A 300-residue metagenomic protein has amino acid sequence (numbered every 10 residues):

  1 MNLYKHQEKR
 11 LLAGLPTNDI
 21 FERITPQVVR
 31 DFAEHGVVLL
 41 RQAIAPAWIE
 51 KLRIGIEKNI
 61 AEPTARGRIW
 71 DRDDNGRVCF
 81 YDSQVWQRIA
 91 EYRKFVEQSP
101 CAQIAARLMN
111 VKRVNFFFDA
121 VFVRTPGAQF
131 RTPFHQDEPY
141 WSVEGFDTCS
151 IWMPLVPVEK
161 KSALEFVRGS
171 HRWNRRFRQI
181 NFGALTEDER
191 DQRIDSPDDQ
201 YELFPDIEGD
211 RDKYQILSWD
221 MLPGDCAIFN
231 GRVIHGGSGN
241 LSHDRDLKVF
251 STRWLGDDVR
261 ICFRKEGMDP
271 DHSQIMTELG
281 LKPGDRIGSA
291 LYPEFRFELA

Functional and structural regions predicted by a protein language model:
M1-H35, R41-F134, Y140-S142, T277 (+1 more regions): Non-heme Fe(II)-dependent double-stranded beta-helix
N2-T17, R66, W70-D71, Q179-F182 (+2 more regions): Non-heme Fe(II)/2-oxoglutarate
I44-P46, F122-V123, P139, P157-V158 (+3 more regions): Short, solvent-exposed loop/turn segments at secondary-structure junctions
V111, P126-A128, P157-K160, R172 (+2 more regions): Short, charged/polar surface micro-motifs in flexible loops or helix N-caps
A120, Q136, M153-P157, F166-R168: Short, structured patches in soluble enzyme cores that scaffold and shape functional sites
D137-P139, T148, G236-L241: Glycine-rich phosphate/pyrophosphate-binding beta-alpha loops
S142-E159, D220-P223, I228, R253-D257: Short, conserved beta-strand element in jelly-roll/cupin
K160-I234: Double-stranded beta-helix
